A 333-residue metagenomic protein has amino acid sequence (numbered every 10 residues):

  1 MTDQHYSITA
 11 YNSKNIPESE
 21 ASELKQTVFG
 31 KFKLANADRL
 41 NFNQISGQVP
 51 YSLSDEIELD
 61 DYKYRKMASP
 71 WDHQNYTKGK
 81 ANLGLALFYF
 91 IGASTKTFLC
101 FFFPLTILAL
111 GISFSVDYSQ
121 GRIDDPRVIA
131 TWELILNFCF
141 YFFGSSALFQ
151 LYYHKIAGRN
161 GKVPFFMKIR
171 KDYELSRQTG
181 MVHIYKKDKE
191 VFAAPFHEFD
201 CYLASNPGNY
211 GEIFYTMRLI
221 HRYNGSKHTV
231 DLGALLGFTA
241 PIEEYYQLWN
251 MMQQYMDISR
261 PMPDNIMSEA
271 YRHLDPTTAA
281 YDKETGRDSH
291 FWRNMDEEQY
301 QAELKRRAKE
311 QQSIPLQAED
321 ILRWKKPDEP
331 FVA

Functional and structural regions predicted by a protein language model:
T2-D3: Long, charge-dense tracts
I8-D72: Short, non-transmembrane cytosolic segments of multipass membrane proteins
S69-F90, Y215-R218: Short, hydrophobic/proline-enriched secondary-structure or compact coil segments at domain edges
K80-K168, E284-D288, W292-A333: Alpha-helical transmembrane spans
F149-A193: Conserved beta-hairpin
M181-V182, K189-N209: Phosphoinositide-dependent membrane-docking surfaces
L203-A204, G208-H273: A membrane-cytosol interface segment of integral membrane proteins
M267-D288: Amphipathic alpha-helical surface "interface" segments used for docking/oligomerization or membrane association within
